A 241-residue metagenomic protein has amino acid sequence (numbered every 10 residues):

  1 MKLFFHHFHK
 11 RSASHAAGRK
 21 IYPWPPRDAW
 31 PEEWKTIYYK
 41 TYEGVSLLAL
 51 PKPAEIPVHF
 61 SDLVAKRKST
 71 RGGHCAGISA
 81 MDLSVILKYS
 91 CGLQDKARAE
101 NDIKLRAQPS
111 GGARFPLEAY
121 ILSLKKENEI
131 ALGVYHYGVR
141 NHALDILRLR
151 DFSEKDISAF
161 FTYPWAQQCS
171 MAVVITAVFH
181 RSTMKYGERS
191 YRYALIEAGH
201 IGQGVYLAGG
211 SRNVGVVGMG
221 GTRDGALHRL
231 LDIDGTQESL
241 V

Functional and structural regions predicted by a protein language model:
M1-K185, A198, R212-V241: N-terminal accessory segments that position/regulate proteins before the catalytic core
E188-E197: Short pre-catalytic strand/loop immediately N-terminal to key active-site residues, enriched for Gly-Thr
